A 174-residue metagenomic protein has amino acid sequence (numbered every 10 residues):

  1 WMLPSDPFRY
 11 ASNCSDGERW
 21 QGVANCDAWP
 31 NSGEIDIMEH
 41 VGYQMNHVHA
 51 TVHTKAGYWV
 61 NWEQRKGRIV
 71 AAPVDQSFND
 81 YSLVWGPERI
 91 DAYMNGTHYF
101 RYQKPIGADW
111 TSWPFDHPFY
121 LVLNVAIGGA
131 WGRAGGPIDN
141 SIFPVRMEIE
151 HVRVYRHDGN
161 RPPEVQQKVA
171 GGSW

Functional and structural regions predicted by a protein language model:
W1-W174: GH16 jelly-roll
